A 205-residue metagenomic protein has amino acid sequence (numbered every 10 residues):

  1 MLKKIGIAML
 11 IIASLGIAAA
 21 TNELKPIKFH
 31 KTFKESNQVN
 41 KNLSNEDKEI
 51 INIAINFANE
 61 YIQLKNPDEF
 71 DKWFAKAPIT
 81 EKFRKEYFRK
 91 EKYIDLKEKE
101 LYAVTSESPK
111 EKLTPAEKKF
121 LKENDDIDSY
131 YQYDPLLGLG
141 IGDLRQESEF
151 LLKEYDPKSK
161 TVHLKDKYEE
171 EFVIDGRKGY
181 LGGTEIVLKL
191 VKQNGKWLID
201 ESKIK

Functional and structural regions predicted by a protein language model:
M1-I5: Positively charged n-region of N-terminal signal peptides that target proteins for export
G6-I7, E35: Intrinsically disordered, low-complexity repeat segments enriched in small/polar residues
I7-I11, L15: Hydrophobic helical h-region of N-terminal Sec-dependent signal peptides in bacterial secretory/periplasmic proteins
M9, Y131, F172-G176: Exposed boundary/loop context
I17-T21: N-terminal Sec signal peptide cleavage junction
N22-Y168: Flexible low-complexity loop/turn motifs enriched in small/helix-breaking residues
G138-K205: Exposed beta-sheet edge and beta->alpha loop/turn motif
